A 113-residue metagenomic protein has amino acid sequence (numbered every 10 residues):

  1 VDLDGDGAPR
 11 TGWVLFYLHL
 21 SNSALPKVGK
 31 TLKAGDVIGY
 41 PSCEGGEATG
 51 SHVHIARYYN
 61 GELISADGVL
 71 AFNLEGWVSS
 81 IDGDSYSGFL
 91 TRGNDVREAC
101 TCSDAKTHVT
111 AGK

Functional and structural regions predicted by a protein language model:
V1-H19: Short beta-strand-turn/beta-hairpin segments enriched in glycine/proline and small hydrophobics that form edge-strand
L3, H19-S21, G45, Y59 (+1 more regions): A mature extracytoplasmic/lumenal domain signature
A8, G12, K27-D36, T49-H52 (+1 more regions): Acidic, glycine-rich catalytic/binding loops that coordinate metals and/or anionic ligands
N22-P26: Short alpha-helix capping/helix-loop boundary micro-motifs
V37, S42-C43: Short, surface-exposed secondary-structure boundary micro-motifs
C43-E44, G50: Acidic carboxylate-rich catalytic motifs and surrounding loops in phosphoryl-/glycosyl-chemistry enzymes
